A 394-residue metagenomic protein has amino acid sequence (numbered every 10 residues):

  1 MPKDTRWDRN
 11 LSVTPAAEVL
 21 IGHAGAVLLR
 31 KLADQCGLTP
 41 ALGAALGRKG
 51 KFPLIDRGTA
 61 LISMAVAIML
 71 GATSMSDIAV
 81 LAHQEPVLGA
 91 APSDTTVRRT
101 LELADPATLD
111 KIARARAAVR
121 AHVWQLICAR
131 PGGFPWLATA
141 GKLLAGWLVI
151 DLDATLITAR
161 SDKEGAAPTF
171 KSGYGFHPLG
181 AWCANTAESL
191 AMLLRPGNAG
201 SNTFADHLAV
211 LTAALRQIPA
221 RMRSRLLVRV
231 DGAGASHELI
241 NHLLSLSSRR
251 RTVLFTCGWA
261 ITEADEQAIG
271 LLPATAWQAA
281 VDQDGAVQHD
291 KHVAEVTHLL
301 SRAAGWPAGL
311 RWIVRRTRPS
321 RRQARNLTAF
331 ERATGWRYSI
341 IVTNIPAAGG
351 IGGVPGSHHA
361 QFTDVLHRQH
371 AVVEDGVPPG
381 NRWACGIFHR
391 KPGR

Functional and structural regions predicted by a protein language model:
M1-G173, G180-A199, A205-R221, R249: Dynamic "connector" segments at or just before major functional cores
P2-L11, P15, T252-N381: An anionic, glycine-rich sequence signature occurring as long contiguous blocks
A104, E164-P168, H242-S247, G270-A276: Short secondary-structure boundary/capping segments
D153, R225-A235: Acidic/histidine-rich, metal-coordinating catalytic segments
S161, S236-H242, D265-G270: A short acidic (Asp/Glu
K171-F176, T212, L246-A264: Acidic, His- and aromatic-enriched active-site or binding-groove loops in soluble protein domains that engage sugars
L211, V230, S236-L243, F255: Extended, hydrophobic alpha-helical segments in both membrane/secreted and soluble proteins
F388-R394: Basic, amphipathic alpha-helical segments enriched in Lys/Arg and hydrophobic/aromatic residues
